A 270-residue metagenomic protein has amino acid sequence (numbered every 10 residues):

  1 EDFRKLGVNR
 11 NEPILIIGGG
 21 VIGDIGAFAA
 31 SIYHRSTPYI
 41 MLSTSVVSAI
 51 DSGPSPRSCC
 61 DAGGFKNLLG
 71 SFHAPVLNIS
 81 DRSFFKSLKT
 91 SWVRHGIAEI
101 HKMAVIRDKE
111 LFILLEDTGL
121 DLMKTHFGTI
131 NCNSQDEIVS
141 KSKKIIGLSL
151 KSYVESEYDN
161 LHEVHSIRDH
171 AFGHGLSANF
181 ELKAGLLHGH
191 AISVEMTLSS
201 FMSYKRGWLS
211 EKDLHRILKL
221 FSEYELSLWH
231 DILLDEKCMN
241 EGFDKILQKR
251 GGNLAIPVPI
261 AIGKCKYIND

Functional and structural regions predicted by a protein language model:
E1-I40: N-terminal small/polar loop signature for handling phosphorylated ligands or for N-terminal nucleophile
L6-N9, I32-H34, D61-A62, L69-H73 (+3 more regions): Solvent-exposed alpha-helices and their adjacent loops that cap or buttress functional pockets in soluble metabolic
V8, L77-N78, S83-T90, A98-E110 (+8 more regions): Generic secondary-structure signature for well-ordered alpha-helical cores
I16-G18, M41, I79, P257-P259: Short beta-strand segments
A27-K124: A glycine/threonine-rich phosphate-anchoring loop and its flanking beta-alpha core in nucleotide/phosphate-binding
A98-H101, W208-D270: C-terminal charged capping/lid subdomain of soluble metabolic enzymes
L122-K237: Active-site segments that bind and position negatively charged phosphate/pyrophosphate groups
